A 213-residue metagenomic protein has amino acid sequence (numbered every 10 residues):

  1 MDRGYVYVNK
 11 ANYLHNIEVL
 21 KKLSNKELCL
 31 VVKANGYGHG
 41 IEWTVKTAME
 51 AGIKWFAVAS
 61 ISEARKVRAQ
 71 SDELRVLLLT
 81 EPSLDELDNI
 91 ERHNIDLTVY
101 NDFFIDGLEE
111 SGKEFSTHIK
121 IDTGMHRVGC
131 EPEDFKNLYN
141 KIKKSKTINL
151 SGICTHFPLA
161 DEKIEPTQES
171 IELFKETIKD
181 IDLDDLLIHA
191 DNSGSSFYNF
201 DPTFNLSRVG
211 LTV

Functional and structural regions predicted by a protein language model:
M1: Gly-rich Lys/Arg/Thr-decorated short loops/hinges at beta-loop-alpha junctions or inter-strand turns that position
G4-Y7, N12-L14, K26-T177, L183-L187: Active-site-proximal beta-alpha core segment in soluble small-molecule metabolic enzymes
I17-N25: Glycine-rich phosphate/diphosphate-binding loops that line cofactor/substrate pockets in enzymes
Q168-E169, K175-V213: C-terminal active-site-proximal or functional interface alpha/beta core segments in diverse enzymes
